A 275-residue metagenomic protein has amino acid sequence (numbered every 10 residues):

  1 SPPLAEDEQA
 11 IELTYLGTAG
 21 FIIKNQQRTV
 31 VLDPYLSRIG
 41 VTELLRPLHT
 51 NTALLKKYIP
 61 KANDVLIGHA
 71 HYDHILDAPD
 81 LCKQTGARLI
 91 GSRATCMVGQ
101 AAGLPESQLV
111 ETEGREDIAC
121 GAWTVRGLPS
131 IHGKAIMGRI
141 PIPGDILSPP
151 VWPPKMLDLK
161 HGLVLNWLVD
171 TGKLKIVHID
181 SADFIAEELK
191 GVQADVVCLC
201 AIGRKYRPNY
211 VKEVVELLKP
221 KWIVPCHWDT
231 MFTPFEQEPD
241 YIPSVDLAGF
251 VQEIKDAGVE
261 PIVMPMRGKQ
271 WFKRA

Functional and structural regions predicted by a protein language model:
P3-L4, N25-I67, H71, L76-D80 (+3 more regions): Pre-active-site segment of Zn-dependent metallo-hydrolases
E6-E12, N25-V30, D117-R126, D170-I176 (+1 more regions): Beta-strand-turn-beta hairpins that frame and shape the catalytic cleft of phosphate-ester-processing enzymes
A10-E12, D64, K83-R88, L174-I176: Short active-site oxyanion
L32-D33, K61-A70, I90-R93, V177-A182 (+3 more regions): Active-site neighborhood of phospho(di)ester-bond hydrolases with catalytic His/Asp-centered motifs
I39, A70-L76, C96-V98, E116-I118 (+5 more regions): Active-site environment of divalent metal-dependent phosphoester hydrolases
R88, Q100-D117, K212, E216 (+1 more regions): Binuclear metal-ion centers of metallo-dependent hydrolases, dominated by the metallo-beta-lactamase
D117-L163, Q252-K255, V259-A275: Flexible, acidic/histidine-containing loops and adjacent segments that form or flank the divalent-metal
W152-L217: Active-site-proximal loop/helix segments of hydrolase catalytic cores
